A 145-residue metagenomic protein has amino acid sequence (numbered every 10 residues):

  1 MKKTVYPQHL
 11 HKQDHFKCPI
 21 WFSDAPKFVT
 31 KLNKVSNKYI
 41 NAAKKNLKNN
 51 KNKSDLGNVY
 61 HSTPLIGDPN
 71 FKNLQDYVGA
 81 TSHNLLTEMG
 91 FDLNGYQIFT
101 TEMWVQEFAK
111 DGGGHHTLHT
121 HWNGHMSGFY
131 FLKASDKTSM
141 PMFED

Functional and structural regions predicted by a protein language model:
K2-Y96: Non-heme Fe(II)/2-oxoglutarate
K17-P19, F99, G124-M126: Residues at beta-strand starts and edge strands
I20, E102, M140: A residue-level signal for beta-strand positions that form part of recognition/binding surfaces within mature
F91-K110: Hydrophobic beta-strand-centered segment that forms part of the acyl-chain substrate-binding groove
V105-D145: Catalytic core of non-heme Fe(II) oxygenases with the double-stranded beta-helix
